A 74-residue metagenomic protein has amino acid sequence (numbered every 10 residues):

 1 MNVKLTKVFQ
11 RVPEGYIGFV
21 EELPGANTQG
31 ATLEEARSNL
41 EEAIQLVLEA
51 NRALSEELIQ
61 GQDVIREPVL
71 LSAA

Functional and structural regions predicted by a protein language model:
M1-T6, E34, S38-A74: Short, charged, surface-exposed hinge/linker loops at domain edges that act as mobile lids or interdomain connectors
V8-E21: Short aromatic-glycine-(Arg/Gly/Cys) micro-motifs in beta-strand/loop hairpins
P24-L33: A short, exposed loop/beta-hairpin motif centered on an aromatic-Gly-Thr core
